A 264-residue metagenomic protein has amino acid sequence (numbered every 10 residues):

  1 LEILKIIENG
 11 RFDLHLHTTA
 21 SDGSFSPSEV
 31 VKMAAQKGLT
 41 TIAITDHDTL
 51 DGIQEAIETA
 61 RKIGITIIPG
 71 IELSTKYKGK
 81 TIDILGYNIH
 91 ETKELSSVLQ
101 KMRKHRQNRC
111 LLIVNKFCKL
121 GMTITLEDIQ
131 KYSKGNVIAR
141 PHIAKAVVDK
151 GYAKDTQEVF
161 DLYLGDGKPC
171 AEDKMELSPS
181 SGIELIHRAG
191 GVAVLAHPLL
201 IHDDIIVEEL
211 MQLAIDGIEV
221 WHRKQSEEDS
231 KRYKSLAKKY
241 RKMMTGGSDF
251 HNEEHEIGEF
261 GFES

Functional and structural regions predicted by a protein language model:
L1-K80, L162-P169, S181-A196, L200-H255: An N-terminally biased module of ancient metal coordination in phosphate/nucleic-acid-related enzymes
E2-I3, R61-E208: Extended substrate/RNA-proximal surfaces in nucleic-acid metabolism proteins
G258-S264: Conserved, well-ordered active-site substructure
